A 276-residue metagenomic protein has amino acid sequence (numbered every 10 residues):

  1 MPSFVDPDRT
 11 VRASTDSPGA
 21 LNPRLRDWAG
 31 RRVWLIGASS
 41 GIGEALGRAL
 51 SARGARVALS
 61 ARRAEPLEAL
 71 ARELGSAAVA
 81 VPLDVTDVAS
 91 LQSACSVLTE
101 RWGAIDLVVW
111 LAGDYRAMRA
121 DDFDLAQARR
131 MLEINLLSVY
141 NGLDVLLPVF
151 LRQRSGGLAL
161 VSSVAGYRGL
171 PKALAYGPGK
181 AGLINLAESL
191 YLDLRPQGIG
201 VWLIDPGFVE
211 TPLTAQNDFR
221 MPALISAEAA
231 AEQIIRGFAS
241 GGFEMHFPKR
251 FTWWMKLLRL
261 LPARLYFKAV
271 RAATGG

Functional and structural regions predicted by a protein language model:
S39-S40: Conserved glycine-rich cofactor-binding loop
R53-L70: Conserved glycine-rich Rossmann-like NAD(P)H-binding loop of the short-chain dehydrogenase/reductase
L74-A89: Rossmann-fold cofactor-recognition segment
R119-L132: Substrate-binding pocket helix/loop in short-chain dehydrogenase/reductase
L143, G179: Active-site helix of classical SDR
S163: Residue(s) in the substrate-gating loop at a strand-loop-helix junction that position the organic substrate next
L203, F219-W254: C-terminal helical subdomain
